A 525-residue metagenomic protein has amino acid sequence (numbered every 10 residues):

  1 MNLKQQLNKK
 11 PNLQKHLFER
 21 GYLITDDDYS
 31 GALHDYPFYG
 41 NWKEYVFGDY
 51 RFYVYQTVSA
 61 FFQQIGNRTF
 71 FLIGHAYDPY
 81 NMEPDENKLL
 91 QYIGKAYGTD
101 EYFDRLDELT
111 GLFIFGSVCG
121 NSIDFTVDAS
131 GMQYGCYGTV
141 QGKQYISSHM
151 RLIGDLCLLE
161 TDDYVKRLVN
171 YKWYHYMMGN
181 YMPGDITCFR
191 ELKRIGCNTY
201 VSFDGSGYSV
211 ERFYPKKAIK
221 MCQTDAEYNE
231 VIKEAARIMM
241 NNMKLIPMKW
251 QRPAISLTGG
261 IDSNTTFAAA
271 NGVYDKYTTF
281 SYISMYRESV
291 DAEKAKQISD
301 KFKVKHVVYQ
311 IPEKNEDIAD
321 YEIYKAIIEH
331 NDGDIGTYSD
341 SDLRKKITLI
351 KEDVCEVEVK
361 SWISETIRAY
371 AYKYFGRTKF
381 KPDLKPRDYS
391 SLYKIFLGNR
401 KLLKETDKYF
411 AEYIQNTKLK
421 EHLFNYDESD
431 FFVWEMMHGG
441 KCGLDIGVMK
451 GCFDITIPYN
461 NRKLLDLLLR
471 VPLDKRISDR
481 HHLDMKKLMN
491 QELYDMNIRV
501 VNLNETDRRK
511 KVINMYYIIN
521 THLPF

Functional and structural regions predicted by a protein language model:
M1-I255, T265-Y309: Cysteine-centered catalytic environments shared across enzyme families
M1-L17, L23, N121-D124, M132 (+5 more regions): ATP-dependent adenylate-handling active sites, centered on carboxylate activation for C-N bond formation
G98, V165-K166, Q491-V500: Short, surface-exposed acidic
D104, D163-V169, K420-F431, I477: Structural motif
F431-L444: Core structural elements
N502-N504: Short amphipathic alpha-helical segments embedded in low-complexity Lys/Glu-rich regions
T521-F525: Radical SAM enzyme core and accessory elements
